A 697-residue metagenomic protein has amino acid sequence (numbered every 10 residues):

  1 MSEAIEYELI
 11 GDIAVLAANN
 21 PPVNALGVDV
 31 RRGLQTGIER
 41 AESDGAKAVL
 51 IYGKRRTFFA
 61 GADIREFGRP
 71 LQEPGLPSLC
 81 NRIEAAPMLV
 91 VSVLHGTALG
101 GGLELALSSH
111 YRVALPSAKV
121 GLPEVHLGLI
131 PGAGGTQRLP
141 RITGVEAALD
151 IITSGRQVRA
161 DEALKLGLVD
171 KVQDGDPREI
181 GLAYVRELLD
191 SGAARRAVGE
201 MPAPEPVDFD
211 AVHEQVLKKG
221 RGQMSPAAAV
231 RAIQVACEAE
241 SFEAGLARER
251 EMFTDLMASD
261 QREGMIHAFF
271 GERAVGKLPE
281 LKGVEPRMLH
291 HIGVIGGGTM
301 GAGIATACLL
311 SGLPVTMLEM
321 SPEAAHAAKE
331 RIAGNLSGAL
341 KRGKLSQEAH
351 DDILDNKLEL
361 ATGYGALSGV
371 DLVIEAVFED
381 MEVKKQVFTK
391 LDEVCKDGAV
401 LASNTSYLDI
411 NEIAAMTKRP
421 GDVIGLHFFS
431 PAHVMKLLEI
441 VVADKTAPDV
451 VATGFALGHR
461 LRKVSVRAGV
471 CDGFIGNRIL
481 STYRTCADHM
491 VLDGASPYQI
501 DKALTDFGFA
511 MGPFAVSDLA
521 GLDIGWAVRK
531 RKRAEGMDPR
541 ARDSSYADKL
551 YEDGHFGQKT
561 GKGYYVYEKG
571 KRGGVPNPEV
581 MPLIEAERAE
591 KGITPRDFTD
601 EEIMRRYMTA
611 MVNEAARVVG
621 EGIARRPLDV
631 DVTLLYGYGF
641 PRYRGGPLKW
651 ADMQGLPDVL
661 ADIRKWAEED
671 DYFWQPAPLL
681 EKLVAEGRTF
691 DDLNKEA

Functional and structural regions predicted by a protein language model:
M1-Y52, S78-N81: Conserved CoA-thioester-binding segment of acyl-CoA-metabolizing enzymes
E3, N19, R31, A46 (+5 more regions): N-terminal glycine-rich phosphate-binding loop for ADP-containing cofactors
R56-A60, L99-G100, L408-D409: Short, active-site-adjacent cap segments at secondary-structure transitions
F59-R82: Extended, non-globular alpha-helical segments
S92, G96-G102: Gly/Ser-rich catalytic serine loop of serine hydrolases
